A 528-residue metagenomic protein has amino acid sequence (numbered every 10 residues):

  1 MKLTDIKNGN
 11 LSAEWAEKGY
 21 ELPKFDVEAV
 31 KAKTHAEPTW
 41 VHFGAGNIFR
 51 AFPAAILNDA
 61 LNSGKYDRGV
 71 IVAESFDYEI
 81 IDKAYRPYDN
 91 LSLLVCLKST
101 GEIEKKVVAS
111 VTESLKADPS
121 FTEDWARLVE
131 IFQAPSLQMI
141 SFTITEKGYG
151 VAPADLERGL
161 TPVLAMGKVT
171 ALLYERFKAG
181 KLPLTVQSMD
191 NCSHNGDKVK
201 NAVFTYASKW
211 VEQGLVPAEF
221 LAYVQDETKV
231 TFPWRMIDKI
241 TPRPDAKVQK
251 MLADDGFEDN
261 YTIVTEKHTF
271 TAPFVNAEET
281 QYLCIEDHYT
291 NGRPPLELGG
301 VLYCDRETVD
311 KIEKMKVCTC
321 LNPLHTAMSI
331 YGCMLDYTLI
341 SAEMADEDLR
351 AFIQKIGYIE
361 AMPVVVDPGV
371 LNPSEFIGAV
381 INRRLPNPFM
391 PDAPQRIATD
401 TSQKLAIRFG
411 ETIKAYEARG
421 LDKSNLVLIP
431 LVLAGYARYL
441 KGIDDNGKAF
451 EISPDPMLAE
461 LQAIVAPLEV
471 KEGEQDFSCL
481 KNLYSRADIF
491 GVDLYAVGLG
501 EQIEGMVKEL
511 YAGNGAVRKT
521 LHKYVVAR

Functional and structural regions predicted by a protein language model:
M1-F43, N47-R528: Substrate/ligand-engaging "lid" and interaction regions
